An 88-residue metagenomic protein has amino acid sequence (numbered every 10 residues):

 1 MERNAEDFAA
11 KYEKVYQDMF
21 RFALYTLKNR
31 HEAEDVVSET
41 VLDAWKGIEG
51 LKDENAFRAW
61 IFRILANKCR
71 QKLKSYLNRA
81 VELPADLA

Functional and structural regions predicted by a protein language model:
M1-R21, Y25: A short, charge-rich alpha-helical start-of-domain segment used by transcription regulators
E2, E39-A56, S75-L77: Sigma70-family region 2
R3, P84-A88: Acidic, proline/glycine-rich intrinsically disordered inter-domain spacer in sigma factors
D7, D18, F22, E32 (+2 more regions): Amphipathic alpha-helical recognition patches that constitute DNA-binding helices
Y12-E13, F20, R30-G47: Conserved RNAP core-binding helix
M19, A23, A44, I48 (+1 more regions): Hydrophobic recognition helices of helix-based DNA-binding modules
G50-K52, R63-L83: Arg/Lys-rich amphipathic alpha helix in sigma70-family domain 2
